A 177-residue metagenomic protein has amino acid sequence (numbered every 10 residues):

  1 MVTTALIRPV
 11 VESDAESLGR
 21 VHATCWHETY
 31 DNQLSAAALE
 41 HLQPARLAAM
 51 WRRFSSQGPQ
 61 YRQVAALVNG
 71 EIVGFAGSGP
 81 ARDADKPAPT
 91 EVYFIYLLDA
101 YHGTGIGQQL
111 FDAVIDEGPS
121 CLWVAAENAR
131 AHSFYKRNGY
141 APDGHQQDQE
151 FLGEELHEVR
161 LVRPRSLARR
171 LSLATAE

Functional and structural regions predicted by a protein language model:
A5, P9-E12, A23-Q33, A37-H102 (+3 more regions): Acetyl-CoA-dependent GNAT
L18, H22: Hydrophobic pocket/interface hotspot
Y61, L156-R160: Short hydrophobic/aromatic beta-strand or adjacent loop that forms the aromatic wall/cage of a ligand/substrate-binding
F111, D116-E127: Conserved GNAT acetyl-CoA-binding A-motif
L122-S133, D148-E154: Conserved beta-strand-loop-alpha-helix junction that forms the acyl-donor binding cleft
Y135, Y140: Conserved active-site tyrosine of GNAT-family acetyltransferases
G144-H145: Conserved S-adenosyl-L-methionine
